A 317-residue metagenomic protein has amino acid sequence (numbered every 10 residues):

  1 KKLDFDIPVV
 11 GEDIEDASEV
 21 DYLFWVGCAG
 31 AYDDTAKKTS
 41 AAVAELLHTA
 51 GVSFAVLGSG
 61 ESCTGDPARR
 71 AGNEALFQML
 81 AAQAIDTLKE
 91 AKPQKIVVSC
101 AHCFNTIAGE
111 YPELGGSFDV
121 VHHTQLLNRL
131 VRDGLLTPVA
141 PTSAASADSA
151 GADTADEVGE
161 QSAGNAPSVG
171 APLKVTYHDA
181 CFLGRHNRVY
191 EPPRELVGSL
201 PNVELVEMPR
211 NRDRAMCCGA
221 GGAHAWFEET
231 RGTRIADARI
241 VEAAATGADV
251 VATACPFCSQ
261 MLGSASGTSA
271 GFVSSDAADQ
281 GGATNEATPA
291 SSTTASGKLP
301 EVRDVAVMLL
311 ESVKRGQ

Functional and structural regions predicted by a protein language model:
K1-G115, L130: Iron-sulfur-cluster electron-transfer modules
G27-A31, G60-R70, V98-T106, H178-H186 (+2 more regions): Local cysteine-cluster metal-coordination motifs and their immediate loop/turn environment, predominantly Fe-S cluster
Y32-T39, D179-S199: Active-site glycine- and acidic-residue-rich loops that bind and position anionic ligands or nucleotide-like cofactors
A41-S53, Y190-E204: Short helix-loop-beta junction
G116-A140, R210-D213, F272, D276 (+1 more regions): Short, flexible loop segments at boundaries between secondary-structure elements
P141-T142, A147, A152-A155, E160 (+3 more regions): Intrinsic, low-complexity polybasic segments
V203-P209, F227-A236: Long, compositionally biased charged/polar accessory segments in the mid-to-C-terminal portions of proteins
R231-D249: A short, acidic, amphipathic alpha-helical segment used as a generic capping/interface helix at domain edges
